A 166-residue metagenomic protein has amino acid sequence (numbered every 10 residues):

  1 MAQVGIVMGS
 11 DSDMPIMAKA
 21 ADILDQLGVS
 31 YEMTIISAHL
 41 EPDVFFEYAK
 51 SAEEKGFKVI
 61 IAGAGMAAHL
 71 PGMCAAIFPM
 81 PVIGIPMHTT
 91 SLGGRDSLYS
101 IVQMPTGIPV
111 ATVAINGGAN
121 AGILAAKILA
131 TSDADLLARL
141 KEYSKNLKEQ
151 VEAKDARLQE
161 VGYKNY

Functional and structural regions predicted by a protein language model:
A2-L40: Glycine-rich phosphate/diphosphate-binding loop of Rossmann-like nucleotide-binding domains
A2-Q3, V29-E32, M80, V102-V110: Glycine/charged-rich beta-loop-alpha catalytic/anionic-binding loops adjacent to active sites
M8-P15, K19-A20, R95-Y166: C-terminal binding/interaction regions
D13-M17, P42-F45, A64-M73, L92-R95 (+1 more regions): Short glycine/serine/threonine-rich phosphate/pyrophosphate-binding segments that cradle anionic phosphate groups
Y31, M66, F78, L158-Y166: Acidic, glycine/proline-rich low-complexity segments that act as flexible tails and inter-domain linkers
M33-E54: N-terminal beta-loop-helix "entrance" segment that forms/cooperates in small-molecule cofactor or anionic ligand
Y48-P86: Glycine-rich phosphate-binding loop
I77-V102, T106: Glycine/small-residue-rich loop that forms an oxyanion/phosphate-binding "nest" at active or ligand-binding sites
